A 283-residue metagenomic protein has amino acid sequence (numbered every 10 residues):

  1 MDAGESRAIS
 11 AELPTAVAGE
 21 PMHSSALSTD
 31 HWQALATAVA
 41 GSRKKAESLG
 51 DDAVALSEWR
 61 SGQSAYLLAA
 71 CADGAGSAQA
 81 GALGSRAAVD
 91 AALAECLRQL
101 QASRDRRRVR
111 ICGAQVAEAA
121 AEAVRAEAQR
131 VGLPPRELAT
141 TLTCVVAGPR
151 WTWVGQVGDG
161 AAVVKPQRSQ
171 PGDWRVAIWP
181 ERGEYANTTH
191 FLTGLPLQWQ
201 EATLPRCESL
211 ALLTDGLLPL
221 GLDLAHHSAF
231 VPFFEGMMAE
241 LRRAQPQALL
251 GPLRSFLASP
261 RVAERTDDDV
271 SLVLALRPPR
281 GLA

Functional and structural regions predicted by a protein language model:
S10-A94, G160-A162, T193-E201, T266-D268 (+1 more regions): N-terminal entry segment of metal-dependent catalytic domains or homologous docking segments
E20, V124, P196-A283: C-terminal catalytic subdomain
A36-S48, A121-L133, A161-P205, Q247-A248 (+1 more regions): PP2C/PPM family metal-dependent serine/threonine protein phosphatase catalytic domain, recognizing the conserved
S48-Q63, P135-P149, W153, P180-D223: Acidic loop->beta-strand submotif enriched in PP2C/PPM serine/threonine phosphatases
S57-E58, V164-R168, L274-L282: Short beta-strand-to-coil "C-cap" segments at the C-terminal boundary of structured domains/repeats, marking
L68-A70, Q156, L210-L212: Residue-level marker for buried hydrophobic side chains located in beta-strands that build the well-ordered beta-sheet
A91-G132, V231-R254: Helix-loop-helix
D105-V163, W199-L204, E264-D267: Catalytic core of PPM/PP2C metal-dependent serine/threonine phosphatase domains
